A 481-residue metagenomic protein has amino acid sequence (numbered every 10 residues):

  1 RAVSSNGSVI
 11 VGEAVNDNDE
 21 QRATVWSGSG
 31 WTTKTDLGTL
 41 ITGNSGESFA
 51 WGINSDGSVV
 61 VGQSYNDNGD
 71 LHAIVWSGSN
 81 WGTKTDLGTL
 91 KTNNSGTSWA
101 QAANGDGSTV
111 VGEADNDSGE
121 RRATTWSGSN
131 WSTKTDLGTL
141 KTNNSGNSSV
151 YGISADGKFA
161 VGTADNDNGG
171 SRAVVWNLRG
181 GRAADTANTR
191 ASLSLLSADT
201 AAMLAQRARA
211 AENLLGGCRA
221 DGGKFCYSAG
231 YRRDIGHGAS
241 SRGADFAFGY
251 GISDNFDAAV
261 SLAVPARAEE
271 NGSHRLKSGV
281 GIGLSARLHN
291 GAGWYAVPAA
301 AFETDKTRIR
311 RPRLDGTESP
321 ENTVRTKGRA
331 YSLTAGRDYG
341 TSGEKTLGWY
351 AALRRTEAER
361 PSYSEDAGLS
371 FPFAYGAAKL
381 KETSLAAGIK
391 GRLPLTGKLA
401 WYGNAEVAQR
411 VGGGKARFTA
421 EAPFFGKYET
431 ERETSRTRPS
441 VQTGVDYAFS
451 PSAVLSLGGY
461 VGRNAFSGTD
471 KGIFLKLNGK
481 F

Functional and structural regions predicted by a protein language model:
R1-G181: Residue-level hotspots at or immediately adjacent to binding/recognition sites across diverse folds
A2, R22, G52, H72 (+8 more regions): Outer-envelope exported proteins of Gram-negative bacteria
S5, S55, S108, A155 (+10 more regions): Low-complexity repeat regions of mature extracellularly deployed or surface/particle-associated proteins
A14, S64, A114, A164 (+13 more regions): Short beta-strand segments enriched in hydrophobic/aromatic residues within well-folded beta-rich domains
D185-Y350, G459-Y460, A465-K480: Outer membrane beta-barrel translocator domains of Type V secretion systems
A258, G283-S285, Y375-F481: Outer membrane beta-barrel transmembrane domains
A268-S273, K306-V324, E359-L380, V411-T437: Solvent-exposed, glycine/polar-rich loop segments of beta-barrel outer-membrane systems
S342-G348, A358-S362, G397-W401: Short, structured loop/turn "capping" segments at alpha-beta junctions
